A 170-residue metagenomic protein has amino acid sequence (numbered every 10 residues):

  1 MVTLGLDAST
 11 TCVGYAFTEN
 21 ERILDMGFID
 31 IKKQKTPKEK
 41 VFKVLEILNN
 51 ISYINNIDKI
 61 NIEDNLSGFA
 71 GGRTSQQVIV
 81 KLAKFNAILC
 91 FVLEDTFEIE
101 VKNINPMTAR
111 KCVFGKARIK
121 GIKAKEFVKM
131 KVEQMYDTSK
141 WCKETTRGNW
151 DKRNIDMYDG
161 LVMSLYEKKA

Functional and structural regions predicted by a protein language model:
M1-A170: Phosphate- and other anionic-substrate recognition elements at nucleic-acid/protein interfaces
